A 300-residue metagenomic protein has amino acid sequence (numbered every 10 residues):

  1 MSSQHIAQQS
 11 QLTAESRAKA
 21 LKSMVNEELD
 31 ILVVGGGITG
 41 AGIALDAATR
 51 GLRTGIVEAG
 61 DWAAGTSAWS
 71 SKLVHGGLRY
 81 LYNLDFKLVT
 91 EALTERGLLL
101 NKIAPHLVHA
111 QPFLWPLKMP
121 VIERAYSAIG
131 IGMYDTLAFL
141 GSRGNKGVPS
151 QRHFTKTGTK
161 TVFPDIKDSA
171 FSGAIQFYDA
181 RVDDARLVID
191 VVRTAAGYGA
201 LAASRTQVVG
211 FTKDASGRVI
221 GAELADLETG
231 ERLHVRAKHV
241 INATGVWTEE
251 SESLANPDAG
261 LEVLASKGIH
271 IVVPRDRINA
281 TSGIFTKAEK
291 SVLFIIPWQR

Functional and structural regions predicted by a protein language model:
M1-I31, D46-R50: Extreme N-terminal leader/targeting segments of oxidoreductases
V25-T39, G55: Beta1/beta-strand and adjacent pyrophosphate-binding region of the FAD-binding site in flavoprotein oxidoreductases
E27-L29, T229-H239: Core beta-strand elements of the Rossmann-like FAD/NAD(P) dinucleotide-binding domain in flavoenzyme oxidoreductases
D46, V57, P105-H109, S204 (+3 more regions): Active-site substrate-recognition segment that forms the wall of the catalytic cavity or substrate channel
A48-A68: Glycine-rich FAD pyrophosphate-binding loop
K72-V162: Dinucleotide-binding Rossmann-like beta1-alpha1 core, especially the glycine-rich loop that anchors the ADP
N145-G147, K160-Y198, G221-E223, E231-V235: Helix-loop-beta segment of a Rossmann-like dinucleotide-binding subdomain
S204-I220: A conserved short coil-to-beta-strand element within the FAD-binding core of flavoproteins
